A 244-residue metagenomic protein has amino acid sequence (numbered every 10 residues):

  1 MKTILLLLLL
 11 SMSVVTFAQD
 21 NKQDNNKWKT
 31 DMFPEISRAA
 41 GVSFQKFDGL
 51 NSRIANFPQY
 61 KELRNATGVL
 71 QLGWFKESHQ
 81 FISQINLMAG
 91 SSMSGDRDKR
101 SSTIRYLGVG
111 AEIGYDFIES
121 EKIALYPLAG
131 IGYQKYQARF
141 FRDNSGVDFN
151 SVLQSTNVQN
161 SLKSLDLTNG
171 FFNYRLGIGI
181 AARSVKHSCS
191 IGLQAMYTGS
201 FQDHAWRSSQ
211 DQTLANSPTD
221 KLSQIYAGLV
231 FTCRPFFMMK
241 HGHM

Functional and structural regions predicted by a protein language model:
Q19-H79, T232-F236, H241-M244: Short glycine/proline- and aromatic-enriched beta-strand/turn motifs that initiate or cap beta-hairpins
P34-V42, S83-L87, I113, P127-A129 (+3 more regions): Membrane-embedded beta-strand positions of outer-membrane beta-barrel proteins
V42-D48, S78-Q80, L87-M93, I131-Q137 (+3 more regions): Transmembrane beta-strands of outer-membrane beta-barrel pores
D48-N56, S94-S102, A138-G146, D203-Q212: Outer-membrane beta-barrel translocator domains and adjoining extracellular loop/strand segments of Gram-negative
Q59-R64, R100-R105, L165-G170, A215-S223: Replace "Gram-negative outer membrane beta-barrel proteins" with "bacterial and organellar outer membrane beta-barrel
G68-L72, L107-A111, L125, G170-I178 (+1 more regions): Hydrophobic, lipid-facing positions within transmembrane beta-strands of outer-membrane proteins
H79-N157, T168-Y174, H187: Gram-negative (and chloroplast) outer-membrane scaffold detector with strong preference for beta-barrel transmembrane
F171, G179-M244: Predominantly the C-terminal beta-signal and adjacent terminal strand-loop region of outer-membrane beta-barrel
